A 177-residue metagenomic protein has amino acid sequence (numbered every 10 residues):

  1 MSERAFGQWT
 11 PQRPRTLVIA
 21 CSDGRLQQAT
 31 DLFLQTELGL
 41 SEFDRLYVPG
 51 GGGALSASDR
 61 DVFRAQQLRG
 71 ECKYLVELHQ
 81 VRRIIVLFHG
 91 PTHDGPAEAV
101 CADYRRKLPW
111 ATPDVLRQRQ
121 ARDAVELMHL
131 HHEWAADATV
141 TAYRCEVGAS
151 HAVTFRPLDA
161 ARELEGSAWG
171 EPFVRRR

Functional and structural regions predicted by a protein language model:
M1-T30, G51-R69, Y74-H79, H93-R177: Divalent-metal-activated hydrolytic enzyme cores
D31-L38: Short Gly/aromatic-enriched secondary-structure transition segments
S41-G52: A short beta-strand-loop structural module common to alpha/beta enzyme folds
F43, I84, V140: Hydrophobic anchor at the start of a short beta-strand that flanks the dinucleotide cofactor-binding loop
R82-T92: Histidine-centered catalytic micro-motifs
